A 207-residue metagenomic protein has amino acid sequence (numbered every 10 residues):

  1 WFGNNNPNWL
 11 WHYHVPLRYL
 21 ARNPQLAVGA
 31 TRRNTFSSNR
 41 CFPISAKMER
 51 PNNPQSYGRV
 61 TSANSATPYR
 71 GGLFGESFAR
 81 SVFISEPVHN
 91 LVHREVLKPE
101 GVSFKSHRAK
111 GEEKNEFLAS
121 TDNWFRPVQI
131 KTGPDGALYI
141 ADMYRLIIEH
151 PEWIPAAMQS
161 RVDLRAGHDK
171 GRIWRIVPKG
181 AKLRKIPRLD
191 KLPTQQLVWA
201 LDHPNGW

Functional and structural regions predicted by a protein language model:
W1-V198, D202, W207: Beta-propeller domains with acidic blade repeats across secreted/periplasmic ectodomains and cytosolic WD/CNH propellers
